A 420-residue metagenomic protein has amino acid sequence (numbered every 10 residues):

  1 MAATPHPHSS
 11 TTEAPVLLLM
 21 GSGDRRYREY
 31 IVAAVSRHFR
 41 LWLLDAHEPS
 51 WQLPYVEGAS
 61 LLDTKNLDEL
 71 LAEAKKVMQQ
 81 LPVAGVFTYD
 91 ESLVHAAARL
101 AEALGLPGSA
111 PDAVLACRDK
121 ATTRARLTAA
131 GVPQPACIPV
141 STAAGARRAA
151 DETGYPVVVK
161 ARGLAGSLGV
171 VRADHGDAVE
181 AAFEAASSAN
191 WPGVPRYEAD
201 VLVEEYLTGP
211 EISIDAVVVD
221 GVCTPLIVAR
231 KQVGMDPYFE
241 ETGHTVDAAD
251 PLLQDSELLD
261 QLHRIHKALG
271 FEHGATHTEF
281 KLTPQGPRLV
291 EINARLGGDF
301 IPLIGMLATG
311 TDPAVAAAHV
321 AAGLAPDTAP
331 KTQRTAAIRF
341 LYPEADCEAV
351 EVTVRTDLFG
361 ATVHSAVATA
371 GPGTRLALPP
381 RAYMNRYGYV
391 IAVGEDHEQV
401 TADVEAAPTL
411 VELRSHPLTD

Functional and structural regions predicted by a protein language model:
Y30-F39: A short, Lys/Arg-enriched amphipathic alpha-helix followed by its capping loop at the start of a domain
L41, A318-D420: Peripheral (often C-terminal) accessory segments that flank ATP-dependent C-N-forming ligase machineries
L44-W51: Short, polar loop motifs at secondary-structure junctions
P54-S141, P380, R386: Conserved N-proximal alpha/beta basic substrate-recognition cap immediately N-terminal to, or forming the N-lobe
L127, A150-A173, W191-G209, I214 (+3 more regions): ATP-grasp fold ATP-binding core
P133-P135, E152, P156-V159, A173-T208 (+2 more regions): Conserved ATP-binding module of the ATP-grasp superfamily
V140, V170-H175, V217-V219: Short beta-strand-to-turn element immediately C-terminal to the catalytic PLP-Schiff-base lysine in fold type I
E204-F271, A275, L282, L289 (+3 more regions): ATP-dependent carboxylate/phosphate-activation module, predominantly the ATP-grasp catalytic core and closely related
